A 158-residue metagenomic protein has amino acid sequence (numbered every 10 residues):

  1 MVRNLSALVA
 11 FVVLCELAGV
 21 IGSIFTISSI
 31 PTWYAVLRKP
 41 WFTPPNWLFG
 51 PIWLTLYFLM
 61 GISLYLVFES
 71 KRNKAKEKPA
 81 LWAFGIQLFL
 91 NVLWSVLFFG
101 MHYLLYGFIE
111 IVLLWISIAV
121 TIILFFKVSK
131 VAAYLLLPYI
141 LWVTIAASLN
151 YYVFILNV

Functional and structural regions predicted by a protein language model:
V2-F25: N-terminal signal-anchor transmembrane alpha helix
V2-R3, F68-K78, F126-Y134: Membrane-interface helix-boundary motifs at transmembrane edges
S28-W41, L156-N157: Membrane-interface helix termini and inter-helical loops of multi-pass transporters
P44-L59, Y103-L114: Membrane-interface loop-to-helix entry segments
F58-S95: Helix-adjacent hinge/juxtasegments
F84-L88, F108-T121, Y139-V143: Hydrophobic alpha-helical segments of small multi-pass membrane proteins
F98-L104, T121-A133: Membrane-helix boundary connector in multi-pass membrane proteins
A147-V158: Juxtamembrane boundary at the C-terminal end of a transmembrane helix
